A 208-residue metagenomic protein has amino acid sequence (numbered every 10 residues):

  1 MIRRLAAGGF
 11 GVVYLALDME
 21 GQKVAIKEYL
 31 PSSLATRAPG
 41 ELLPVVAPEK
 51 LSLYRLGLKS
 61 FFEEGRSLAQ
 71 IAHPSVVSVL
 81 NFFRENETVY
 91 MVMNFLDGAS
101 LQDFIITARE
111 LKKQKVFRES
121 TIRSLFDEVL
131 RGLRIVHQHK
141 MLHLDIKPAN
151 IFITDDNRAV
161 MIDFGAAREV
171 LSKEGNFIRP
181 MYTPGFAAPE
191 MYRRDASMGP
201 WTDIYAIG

Functional and structural regions predicted by a protein language model:
P39-Q70: AlphaC helix of the eukaryotic protein kinase fold
F82: Activation-segment/catalytic-loop signature of the eukaryotic protein kinase fold
N86-S100, F104: Conserved short submotifs of the Hanks-type protein kinase catalytic core that shape the nucleotide-binding pocket
L125-F126: Activation segment signature within eukaryotic-like protein kinase domains
L130-M141: Protein kinase catalytic-loop region centered on the HRD/HxD motif
F177-M191: Conserved activation segment of eukaryotic-like protein kinases, specifically the C-terminal portion of the activation
M191-W201: Conserved end of the kinase activation segment
